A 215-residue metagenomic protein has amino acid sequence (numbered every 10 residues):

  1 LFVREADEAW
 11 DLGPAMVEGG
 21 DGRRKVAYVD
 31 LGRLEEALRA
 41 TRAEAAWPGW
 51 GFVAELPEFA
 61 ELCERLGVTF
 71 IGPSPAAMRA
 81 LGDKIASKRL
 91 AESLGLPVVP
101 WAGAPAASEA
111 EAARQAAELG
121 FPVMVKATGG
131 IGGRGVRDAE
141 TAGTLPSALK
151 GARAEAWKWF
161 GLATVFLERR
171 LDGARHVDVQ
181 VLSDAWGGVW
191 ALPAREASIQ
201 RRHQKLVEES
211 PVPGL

Functional and structural regions predicted by a protein language model:
L1-L215: N-terminal beta-alpha lobe that positions the nucleotide/phosphoryl donor in ATP/NTP-coupled carboxylate activation
